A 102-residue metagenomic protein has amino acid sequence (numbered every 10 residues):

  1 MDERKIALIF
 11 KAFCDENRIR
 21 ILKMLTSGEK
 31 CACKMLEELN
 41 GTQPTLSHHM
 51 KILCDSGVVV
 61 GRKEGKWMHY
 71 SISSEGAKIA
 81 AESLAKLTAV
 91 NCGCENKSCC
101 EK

Functional and structural regions predicted by a protein language model:
M1-K5, S74-K102: Amphipathic alpha-helical dimerization/coiled-coil segments that flank or bridge DNA-binding/regulatory modules
R4, L8-T42, E64-G76: N-terminal helix-turn-helix DNA-binding core of bacterial DNA-binding proteins
F10, E29, R62-G65, A85 (+2 more regions): Generic cytosolic/nucleocytoplasmic N-terminal low-complexity/intrinsically disordered segments
H49: Residues within the DNA-recognition helix of helix-turn-helix
